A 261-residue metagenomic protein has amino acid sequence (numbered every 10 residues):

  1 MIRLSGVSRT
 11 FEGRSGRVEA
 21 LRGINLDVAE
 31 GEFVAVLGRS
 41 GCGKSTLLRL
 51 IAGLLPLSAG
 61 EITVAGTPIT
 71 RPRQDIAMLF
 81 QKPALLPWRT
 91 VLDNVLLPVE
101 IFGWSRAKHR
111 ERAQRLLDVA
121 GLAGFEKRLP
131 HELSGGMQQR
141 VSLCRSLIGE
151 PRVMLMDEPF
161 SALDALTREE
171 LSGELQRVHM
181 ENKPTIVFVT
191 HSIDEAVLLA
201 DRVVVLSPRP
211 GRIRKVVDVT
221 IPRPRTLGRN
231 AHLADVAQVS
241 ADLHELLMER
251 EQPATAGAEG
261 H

Functional and structural regions predicted by a protein language model:
M1, T10-G23: A short, flexible loop at the N-terminus of ABC-type nucleotide-binding domains that lies
L37-R39: The feature captures the beta-strand-to-loop junction immediately N-terminal to the Walker
A52: Helix-to-loop junction immediately C-terminal to a conserved catalytic motif
A59-P72, R112: Conserved ABC transporter NBD signature motif
R89-L96: Short coil-to-helix segment of the ABC ATPase nucleotide-binding domain corresponding to the Q-loop/switch region
L96, E100, A107-F125, R177: Conserved ABC ATPase "signature" region
R128-H131, G149: Conserved signature/switch motifs of ABC ATPase nucleotide-binding domains
